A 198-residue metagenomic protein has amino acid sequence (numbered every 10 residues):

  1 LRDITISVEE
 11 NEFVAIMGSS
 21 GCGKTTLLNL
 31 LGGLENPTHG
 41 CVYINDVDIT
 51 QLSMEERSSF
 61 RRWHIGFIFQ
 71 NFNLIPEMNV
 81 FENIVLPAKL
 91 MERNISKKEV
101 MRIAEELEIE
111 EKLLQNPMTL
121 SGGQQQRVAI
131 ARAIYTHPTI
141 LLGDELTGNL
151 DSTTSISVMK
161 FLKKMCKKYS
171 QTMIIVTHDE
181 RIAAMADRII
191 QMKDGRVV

Functional and structural regions predicted by a protein language model:
L1-M185, I189: ABC family nucleotide-binding domain
I189-V198: H-loop (His-switch) and adjacent beta-strand-loop-beta switch element of ABC-type ATPase nucleotide-binding domains
